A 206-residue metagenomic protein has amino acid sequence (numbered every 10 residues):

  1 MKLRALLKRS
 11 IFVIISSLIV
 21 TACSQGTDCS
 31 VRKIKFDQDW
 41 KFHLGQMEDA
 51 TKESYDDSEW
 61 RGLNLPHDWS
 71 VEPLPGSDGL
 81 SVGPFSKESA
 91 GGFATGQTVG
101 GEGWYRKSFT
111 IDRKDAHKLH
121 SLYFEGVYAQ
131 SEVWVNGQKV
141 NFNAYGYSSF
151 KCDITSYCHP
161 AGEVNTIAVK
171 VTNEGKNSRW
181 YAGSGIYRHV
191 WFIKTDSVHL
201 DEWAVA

Functional and structural regions predicted by a protein language model:
M1-L7: N-terminal secretory signal peptides that target proteins for export/translocation
S10-T21: Bacterial N-terminal signal peptides
C23-K87, V164-T172, F192: Accessory carbohydrate-binding/adhesion or oligomerization-edge regions at the termini of glycan-active proteins
R32-F36, L44-Q46, T95, V99-W203: Accessory beta-strand-rich segments of carbohydrate-active enzymes
E53, W203-V205: Compositionally biased, low-complexity linear motifs
E72, K87-G91, Y105-K107: N-terminal accessory segment at the very beginning of proteins
